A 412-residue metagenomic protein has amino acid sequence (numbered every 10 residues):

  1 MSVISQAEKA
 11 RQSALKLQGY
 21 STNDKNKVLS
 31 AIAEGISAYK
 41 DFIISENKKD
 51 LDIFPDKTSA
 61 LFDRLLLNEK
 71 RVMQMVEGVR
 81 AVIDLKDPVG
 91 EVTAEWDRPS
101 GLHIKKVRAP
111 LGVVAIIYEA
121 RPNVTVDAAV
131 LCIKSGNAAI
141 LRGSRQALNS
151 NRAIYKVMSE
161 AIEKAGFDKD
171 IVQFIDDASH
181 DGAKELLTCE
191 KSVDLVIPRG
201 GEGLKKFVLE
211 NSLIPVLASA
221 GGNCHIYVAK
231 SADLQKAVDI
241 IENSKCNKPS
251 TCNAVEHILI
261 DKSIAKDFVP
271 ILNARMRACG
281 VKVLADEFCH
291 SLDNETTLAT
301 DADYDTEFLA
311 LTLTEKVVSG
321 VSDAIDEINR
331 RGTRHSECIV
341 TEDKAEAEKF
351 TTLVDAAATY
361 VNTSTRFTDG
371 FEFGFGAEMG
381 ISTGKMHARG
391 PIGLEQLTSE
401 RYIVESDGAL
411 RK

Functional and structural regions predicted by a protein language model:
M1-K106, L131: N-terminal Rossmann-like NAD(P)+-binding subdomain of aldehyde/semialdehyde dehydrogenases
V3, T22, L234, G320-S322 (+1 more regions): Residues at or immediately preceding the N-termini of alpha-helices
K16-G19, K230, V317, V340: A structural signal for short, well-ordered beta-strand elements
T22-N26, G166-V172, K248-A254, G280-F288 (+2 more regions): Flexible, glycine/charged-enriched surface loops at secondary-structure junctions
T93-Q235: Rossmann-like NAD(P) dinucleotide-binding subdomain of oxidoreductase/dehydrogenase enzymes
A120-N123, D127-S135, V157, A161-K164 (+2 more regions): ALDH superfamily catalytic-core signature
T300-K412: Conserved C-terminal structural/oligomerization subdomain of aldehyde/semialdehyde dehydrogenase
